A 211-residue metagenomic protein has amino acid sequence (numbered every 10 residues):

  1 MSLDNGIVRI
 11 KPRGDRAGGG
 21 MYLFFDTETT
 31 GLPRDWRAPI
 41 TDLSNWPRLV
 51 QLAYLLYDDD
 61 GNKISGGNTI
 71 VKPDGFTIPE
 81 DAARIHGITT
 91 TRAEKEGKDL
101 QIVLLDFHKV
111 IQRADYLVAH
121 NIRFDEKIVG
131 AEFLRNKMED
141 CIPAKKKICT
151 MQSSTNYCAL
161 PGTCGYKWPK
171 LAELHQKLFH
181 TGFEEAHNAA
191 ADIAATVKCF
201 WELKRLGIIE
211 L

Functional and structural regions predicted by a protein language model:
S2-L3, I10-R13, G18-G20, D35 (+2 more regions): Metal-dependent phosphoesterase core characteristic of DEDDh/y 3'-5' exonuclease domains
Y22-F24: Short glycine-aspartate micro-motif
T27-I40: Short acidic, Gly/Ser-rich segments with clustered Asp/Glu that frequently serve as metal-coordination loops in enzyme
I40-W46: Short consensus segments that form the blades of beta-propeller domains, in both extracellular/periplasmic
E94-R113: Catalytic-core regions of hydrolytic enzymes
